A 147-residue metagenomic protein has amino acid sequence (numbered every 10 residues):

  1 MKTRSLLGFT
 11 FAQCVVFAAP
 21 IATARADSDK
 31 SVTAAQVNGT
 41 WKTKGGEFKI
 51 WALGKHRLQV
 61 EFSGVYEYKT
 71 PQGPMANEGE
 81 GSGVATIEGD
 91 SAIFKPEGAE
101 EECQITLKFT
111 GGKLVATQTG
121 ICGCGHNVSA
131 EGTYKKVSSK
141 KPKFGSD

Functional and structural regions predicted by a protein language model:
M1-R4: Positively charged n-region of N-terminal signal peptides that target proteins for export
G8-A18: Bacterial N-terminal signal peptides
V16, I105, C124-H126: Residue-level detector of bioactive/disordered segments in secreted/extracellular proteins and virion assembly
A18, A24-A26: Boundary at the C-terminal end of the N-terminal hydrophobic targeting segment
D27-Q104, K135-S139: Central antiparallel beta-sheet cores of small beta-barrel/beta-sandwich binding domains
E101, G120-C122: Extracellular secreted precursors and ectodomains with disulfide-bonded cysteine-rich loops/domains
L114: Basic, alpha-helical nucleic-acid-binding regions used in initiation and control of genome expression
C122-D147: C-terminal partner/receptor-binding element of secreted or periplasmic proteins
